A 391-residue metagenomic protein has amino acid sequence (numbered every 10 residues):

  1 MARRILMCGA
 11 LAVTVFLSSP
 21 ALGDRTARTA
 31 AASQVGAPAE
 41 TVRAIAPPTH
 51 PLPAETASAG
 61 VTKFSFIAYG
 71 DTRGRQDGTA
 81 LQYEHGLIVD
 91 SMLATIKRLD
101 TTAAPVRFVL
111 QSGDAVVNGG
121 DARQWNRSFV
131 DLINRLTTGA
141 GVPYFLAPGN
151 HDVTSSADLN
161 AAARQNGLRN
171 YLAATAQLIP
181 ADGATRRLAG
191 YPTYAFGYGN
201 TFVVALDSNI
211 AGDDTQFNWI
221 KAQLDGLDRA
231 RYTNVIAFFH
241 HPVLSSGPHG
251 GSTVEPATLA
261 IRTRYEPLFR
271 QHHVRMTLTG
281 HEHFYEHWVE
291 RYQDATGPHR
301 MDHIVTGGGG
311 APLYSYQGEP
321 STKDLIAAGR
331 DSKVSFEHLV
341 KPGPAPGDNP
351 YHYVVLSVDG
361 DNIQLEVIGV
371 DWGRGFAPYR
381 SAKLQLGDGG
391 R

Functional and structural regions predicted by a protein language model:
M1-G9: Bacterial N-terminal signal peptides that target proteins for export
C8-L17: Bacterial N-terminal signal peptides
S19-Q34: Signal peptide processing junction and immediate N-terminal pro/mature segment of secreted/exported proteins
S33-R123: N-terminal active-site segment of His-dependent metallophosphoesterases
G36, A328-R391: A short C-terminal boundary segment appended to hydrolase-like catalytic domains
V42-P51, T79, G120-V235, G250-A260 (+5 more regions): Extended active-site neighborhood of metal-dependent phosphoesterases/phosphodiesterases
F66-A68, V109-Q111, L146-A147, A237 (+1 more regions): Residue-level marker for buried hydrophobic side chains located in beta-strands that build the well-ordered beta-sheet
D71, G113-D114, G149-N150, H240 (+1 more regions): Active-site glycine-centered loops adjacent to acidic/histidine catalytic or metal-binding residues that shape
